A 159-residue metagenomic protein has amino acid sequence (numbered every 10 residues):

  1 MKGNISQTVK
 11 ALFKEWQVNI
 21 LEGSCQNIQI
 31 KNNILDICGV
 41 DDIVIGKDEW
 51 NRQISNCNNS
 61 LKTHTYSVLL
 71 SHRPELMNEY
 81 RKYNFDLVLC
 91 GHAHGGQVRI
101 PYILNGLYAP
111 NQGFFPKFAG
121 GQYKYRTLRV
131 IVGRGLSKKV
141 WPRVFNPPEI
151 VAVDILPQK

Functional and structural regions predicted by a protein language model:
M1-K10, I43, L89, L128-G135: Active-site neighborhood of divalent metal-dependent phosphoester/pyrophosphate hydrolases
M1-T8, I20, H72, F118 (+2 more regions): Broad hydrophobic/π-residue packing in well-ordered secondary structure
G3-V18, E22-C25, I30-L70, M77-N78 (+1 more regions): Binuclear metal-dependent hydrolase catalytic cores centered on His/Asp/Glu-rich metal-binding motifs
Q29-K31, K124-R126, I155: Active-site beta-strand termini and strand-to-loop segments that position acidic
P74-A152: Conserved beta-sheet core of the metallophosphoesterase superfamily
V153-K159: Short beta-strand-to-coil "C-cap" segments at the C-terminal boundary of structured domains/repeats, marking
